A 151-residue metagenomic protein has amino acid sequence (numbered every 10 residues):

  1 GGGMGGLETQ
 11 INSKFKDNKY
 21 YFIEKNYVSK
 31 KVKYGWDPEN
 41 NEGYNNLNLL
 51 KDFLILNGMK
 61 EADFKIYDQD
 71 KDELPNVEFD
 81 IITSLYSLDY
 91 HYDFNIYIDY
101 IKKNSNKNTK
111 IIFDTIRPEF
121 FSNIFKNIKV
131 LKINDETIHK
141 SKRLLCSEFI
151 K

Functional and structural regions predicted by a protein language model:
M4-K16: Conserved SAM-binding loop of SAM-dependent methyltransferases across substrates and taxa, primarily the Class I
K19-E24: Conserved SAM-binding motif I beta-strand of class I
D37-D72: S-adenosyl-L-methionine
Q69-I82: A short acidic, Gly/Pro-enriched loop at the edge of an enzyme's catalytic core that lines a small-molecule cofactor
D80-D93: A short SAM/SAH-binding and catalytic strip from SAM-dependent methyltransferases
N95-N108: A short glycine-rich, Lys/Arg-flanked "PGG" loop and its adjoining helix->strand segment in the class I
N108-P118: Conserved beta-strand signature within the Rossmann-like core of class I S-adenosyl-L-methionine
I128-K151: Core SAM-dependent methyltransferase catalytic element
